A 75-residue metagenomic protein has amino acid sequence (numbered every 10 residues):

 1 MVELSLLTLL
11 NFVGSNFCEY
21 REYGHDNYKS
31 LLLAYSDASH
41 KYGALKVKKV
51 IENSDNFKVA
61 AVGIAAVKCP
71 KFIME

Functional and structural regions predicted by a protein language model:
V2-K46: Short N-proximal segments of mature Sec-exported proteins
Y28-E75: Compact alpha-helical subdomains of small soluble proteins
